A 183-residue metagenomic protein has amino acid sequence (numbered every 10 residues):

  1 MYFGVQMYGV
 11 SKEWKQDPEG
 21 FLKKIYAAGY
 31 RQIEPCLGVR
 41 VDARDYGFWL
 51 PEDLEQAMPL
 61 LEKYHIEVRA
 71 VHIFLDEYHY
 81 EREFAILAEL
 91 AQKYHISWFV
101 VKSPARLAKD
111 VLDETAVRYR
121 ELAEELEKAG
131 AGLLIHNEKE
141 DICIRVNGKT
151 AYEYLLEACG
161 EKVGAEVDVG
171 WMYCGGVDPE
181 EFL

Functional and structural regions predicted by a protein language model:
M1-K93, S97: N-terminal pre-domain/capping segments
G4-Q6, L134, E166: Conserved Rossmann-like nucleotide-binding pocket used by diverse enzymes that bind dinucleotide cofactors
W14, D42, I144-R145, C174-G176: Short, function-defining helix-loop hinge/capping sites that tune catalysis or transport
Q32, L60, Y64-E67, D76-G164 (+1 more regions): Active-site acidic/histidine proton-transfer and metal-coordination neighborhood in alpha/beta enzyme cores
L37-V39, K139-E140, V169-W171: Short, glycine/acidic-enriched loop or turn micro-motifs at the edges of active sites
E161, V169, F182: Extracellular glycoside hydrolase catalytic/binding regions
G176-L183: A short alpha/beta connector and helix-capping loop motif
